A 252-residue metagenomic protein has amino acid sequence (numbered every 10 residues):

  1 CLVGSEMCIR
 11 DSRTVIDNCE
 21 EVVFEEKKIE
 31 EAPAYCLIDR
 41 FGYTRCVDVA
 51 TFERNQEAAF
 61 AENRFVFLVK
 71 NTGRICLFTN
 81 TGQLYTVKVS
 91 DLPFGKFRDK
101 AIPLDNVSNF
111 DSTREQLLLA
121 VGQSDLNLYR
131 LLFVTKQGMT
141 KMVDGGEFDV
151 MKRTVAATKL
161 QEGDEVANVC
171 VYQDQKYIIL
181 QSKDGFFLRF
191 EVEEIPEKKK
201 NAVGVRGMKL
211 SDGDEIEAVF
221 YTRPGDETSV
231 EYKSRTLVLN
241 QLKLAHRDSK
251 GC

Functional and structural regions predicted by a protein language model:
C1-G4, C8-I9: Single conserved hydrophobic/aromatic residue that forms the stacking wall/gate of nucleotide- or nucleobase-binding
V15-A32: Flexible, glycine/threonine-enriched loop-and-boundary segments that flank and lead into catalytic domains of large
A34-R153, Q161-E194, K198, E227-S229 (+1 more regions): Duplex nucleic acid-engaging cores and interfaces of nucleic-acid transaction enzymes
T51-A59, K199-A202, R206-G207, H246-C252: Nucleotide-binding motor/catalytic cores of P-loop/tubulin-like NTPases across gene-expression machines
F110-R114, S211-I216: Repeat-based blade/solenoid architectures
A156-T158, R206: A short beta-strand motif characteristic of beta-propeller blades
E215-A218, L237, K243-H246: Intrinsic, low-complexity N-terminal interaction/targeting segments
A218-Y221, V230: Secondary-structure capping and domain/repeat boundary segments
